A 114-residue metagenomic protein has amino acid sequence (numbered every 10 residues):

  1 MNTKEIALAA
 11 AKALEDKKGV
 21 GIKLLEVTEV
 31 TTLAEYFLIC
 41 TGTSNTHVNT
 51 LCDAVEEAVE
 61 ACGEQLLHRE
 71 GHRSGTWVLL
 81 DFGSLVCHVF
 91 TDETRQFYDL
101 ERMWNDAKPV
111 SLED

Functional and structural regions predicted by a protein language model:
M1-L33, N45-V78, F90-Q96, L100-D114: Polybasic/polar functional segments that serve as interface/processing modules
E35-F37: Catalytic metal-binding acidic patch
I39-G42: Short hydrophobic/aromatic beta-strand micro-patches that form the beta-sheet surface supporting nucleotide- or nucleic
L80-F82: Active-site beta-strand termini and strand-to-loop segments that position acidic
